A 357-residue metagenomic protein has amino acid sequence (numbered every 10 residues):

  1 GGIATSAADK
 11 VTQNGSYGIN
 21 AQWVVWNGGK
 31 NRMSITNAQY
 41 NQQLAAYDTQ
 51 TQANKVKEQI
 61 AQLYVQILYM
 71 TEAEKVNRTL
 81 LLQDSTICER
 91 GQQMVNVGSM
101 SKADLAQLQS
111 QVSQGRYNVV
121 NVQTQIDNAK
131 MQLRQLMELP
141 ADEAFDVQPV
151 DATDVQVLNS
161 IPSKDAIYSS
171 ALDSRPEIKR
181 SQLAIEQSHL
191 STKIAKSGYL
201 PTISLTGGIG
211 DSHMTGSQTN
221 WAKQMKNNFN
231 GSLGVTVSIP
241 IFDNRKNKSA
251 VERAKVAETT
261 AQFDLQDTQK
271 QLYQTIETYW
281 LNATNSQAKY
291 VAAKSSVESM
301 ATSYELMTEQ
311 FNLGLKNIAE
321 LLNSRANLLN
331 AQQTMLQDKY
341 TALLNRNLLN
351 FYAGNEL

Functional and structural regions predicted by a protein language model:
G1-W23, V150-S160, K193, T206-I239: Small/polar, glycine/serine/threonine/aspartate-rich low-complexity segments that form flexible
V11, V25-A53, A103, Q107 (+4 more regions): Sec/SRP-type N-terminal targeting helices
N14-G18, K30, Q62, Q107 (+3 more regions): Transmembrane beta-barrel architecture of outer-membrane proteins
K55-S170, N282, L328, M335: Periplasmic alpha-helical coiled-coil/stalk elements that build and connect Gram-negative outer-membrane
S85, Q114-L139, V297-N355: Short segments within alpha-helical structural elements
V97-M100, Q271, K316: Structural signature of alpha-solenoid helical repeat scaffolds
L139-G207: Amphipathic alpha-helical coiled-coil scaffold segments and their short linker/junction regions
